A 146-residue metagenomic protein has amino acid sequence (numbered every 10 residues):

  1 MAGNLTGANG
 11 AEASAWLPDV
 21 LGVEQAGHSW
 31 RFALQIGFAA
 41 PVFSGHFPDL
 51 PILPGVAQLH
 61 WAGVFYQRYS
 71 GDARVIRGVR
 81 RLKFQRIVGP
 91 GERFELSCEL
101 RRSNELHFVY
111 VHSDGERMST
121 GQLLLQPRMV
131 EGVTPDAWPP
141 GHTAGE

Functional and structural regions predicted by a protein language model:
M1-A15: Polybasic, low-complexity association/targeting segments
A11-P51: Catalytic strand-loop segment that frames the active site of acyl-thioester-processing enzymes
S14-W16, V75, G91, S103: Short solvent-exposed loop/turn micro-motifs enriched in small/polar/acidic residues
L17, P90-F94, R117: Residues that act as N-cap/strand-start positions at coil-to-secondary-structure junctions
P18-D19, Q25-W30, E99-E146: HotDog/MaoC-like acyl-thioester-processing domains
L34-I36, F84, L125: Hydrophobic residues in beta-strands and at strand termini
H60-S97: Hydrophobic beta-strand-centered segment that forms part of the acyl-chain substrate-binding groove
